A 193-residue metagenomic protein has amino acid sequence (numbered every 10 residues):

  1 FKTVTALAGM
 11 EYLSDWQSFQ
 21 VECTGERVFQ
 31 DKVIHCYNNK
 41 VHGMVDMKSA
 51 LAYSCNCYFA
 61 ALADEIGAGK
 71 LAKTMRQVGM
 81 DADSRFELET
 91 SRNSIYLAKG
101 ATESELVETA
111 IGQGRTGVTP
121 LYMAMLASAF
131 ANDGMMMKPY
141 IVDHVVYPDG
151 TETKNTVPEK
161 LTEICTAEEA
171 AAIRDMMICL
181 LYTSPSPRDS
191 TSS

Functional and structural regions predicted by a protein language model:
F1: Gly/Ser-rich catalytic serine loop of serine hydrolases
V4-S184: Beta-lactam-recognizing serine transpeptidase/beta-lactamase-like catalytic domain environment
Y182-S193: Single conserved hydrophobic/aromatic residue that forms the stacking wall/gate of nucleotide- or nucleobase-binding
